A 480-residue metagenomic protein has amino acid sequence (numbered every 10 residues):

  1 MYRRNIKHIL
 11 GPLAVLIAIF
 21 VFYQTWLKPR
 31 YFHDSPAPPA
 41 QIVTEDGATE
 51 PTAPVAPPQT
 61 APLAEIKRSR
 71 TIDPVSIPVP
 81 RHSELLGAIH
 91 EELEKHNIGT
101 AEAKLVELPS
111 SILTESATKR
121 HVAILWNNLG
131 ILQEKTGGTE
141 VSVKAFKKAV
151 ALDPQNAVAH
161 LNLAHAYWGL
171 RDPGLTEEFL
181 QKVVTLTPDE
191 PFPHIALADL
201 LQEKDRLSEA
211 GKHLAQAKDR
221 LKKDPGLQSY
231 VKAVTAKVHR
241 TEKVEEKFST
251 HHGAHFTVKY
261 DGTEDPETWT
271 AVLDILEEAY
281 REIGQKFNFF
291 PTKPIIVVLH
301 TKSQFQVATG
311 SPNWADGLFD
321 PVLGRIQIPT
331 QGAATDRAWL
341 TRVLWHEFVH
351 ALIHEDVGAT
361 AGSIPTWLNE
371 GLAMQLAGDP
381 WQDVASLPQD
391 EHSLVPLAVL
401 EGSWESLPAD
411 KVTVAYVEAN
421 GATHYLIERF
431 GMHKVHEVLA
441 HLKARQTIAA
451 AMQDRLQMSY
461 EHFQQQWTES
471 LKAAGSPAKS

Functional and structural regions predicted by a protein language model:
E94, K135-T136, G169-L170, E203: Register position in tetratricopeptide repeats
V238-H239, L400-S480: Pan-zinc metallopeptidase signature
K247-P365, L376, P380-V384, E391-L397 (+3 more regions): Juxtacatalytic substrate-recognition/specificity segment
